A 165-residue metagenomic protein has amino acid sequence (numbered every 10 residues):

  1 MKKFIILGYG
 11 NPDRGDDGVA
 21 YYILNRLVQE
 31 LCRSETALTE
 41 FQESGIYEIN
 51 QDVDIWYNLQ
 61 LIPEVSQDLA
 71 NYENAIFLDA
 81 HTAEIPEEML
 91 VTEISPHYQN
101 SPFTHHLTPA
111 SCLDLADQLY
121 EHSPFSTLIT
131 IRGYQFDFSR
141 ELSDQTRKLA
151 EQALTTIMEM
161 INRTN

Functional and structural regions predicted by a protein language model:
M1-P124, L128-I131, R140-Q152, M160-T164: N-terminal catalytic or cofactor-binding beta/alpha core of small enzyme domains
D137: Glycine-rich phosphate/diphosphate-binding loops and the adjacent beta-loop-alpha structural elements that coordinate
I157: Hydrophobic "lid"/C-terminal helical patch of Rossmann-like NAD(P)-dependent dehydrogenase/epimerase domains
